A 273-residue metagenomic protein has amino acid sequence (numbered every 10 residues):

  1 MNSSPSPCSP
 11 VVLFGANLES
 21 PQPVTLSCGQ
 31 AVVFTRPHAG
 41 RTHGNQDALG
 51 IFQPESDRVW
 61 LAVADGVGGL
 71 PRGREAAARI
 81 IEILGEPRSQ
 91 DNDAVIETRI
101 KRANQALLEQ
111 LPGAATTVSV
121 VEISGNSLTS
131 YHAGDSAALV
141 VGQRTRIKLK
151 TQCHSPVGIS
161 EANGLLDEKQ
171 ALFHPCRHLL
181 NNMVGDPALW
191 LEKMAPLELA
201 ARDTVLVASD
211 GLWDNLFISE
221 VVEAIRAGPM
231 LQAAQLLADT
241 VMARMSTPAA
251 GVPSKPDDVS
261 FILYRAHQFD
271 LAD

Functional and structural regions predicted by a protein language model:
M1-D273: PP2C/PPM-type serine/threonine phosphatase catalytic domain
